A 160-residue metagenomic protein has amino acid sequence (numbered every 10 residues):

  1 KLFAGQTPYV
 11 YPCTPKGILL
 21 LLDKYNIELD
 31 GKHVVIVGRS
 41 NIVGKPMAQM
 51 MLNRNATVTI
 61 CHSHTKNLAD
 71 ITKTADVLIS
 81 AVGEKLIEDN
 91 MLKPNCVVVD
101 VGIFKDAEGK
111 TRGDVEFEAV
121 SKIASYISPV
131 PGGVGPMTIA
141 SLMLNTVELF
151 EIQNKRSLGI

Functional and structural regions predicted by a protein language model:
K1, Q6-V97, K110-E118: Glycine-rich phosphate/diphosphate-binding loop of Rossmann-like nucleotide-binding domains
L21-E28, E148-L149, Q153-I160: A charged, well-structured terminal subsegment
V35, L68, A75, M137 (+2 more regions): Flexible domain-boundary/linker segments
S40, G44, K73, S80 (+4 more regions): Charge-rich, low-complexity amphipathic helices in intrinsically disordered tails/linkers adjacent to domains
P94, V99-S157: Rossmann-fold NAD(P)-binding glycine/threonine-rich loop
